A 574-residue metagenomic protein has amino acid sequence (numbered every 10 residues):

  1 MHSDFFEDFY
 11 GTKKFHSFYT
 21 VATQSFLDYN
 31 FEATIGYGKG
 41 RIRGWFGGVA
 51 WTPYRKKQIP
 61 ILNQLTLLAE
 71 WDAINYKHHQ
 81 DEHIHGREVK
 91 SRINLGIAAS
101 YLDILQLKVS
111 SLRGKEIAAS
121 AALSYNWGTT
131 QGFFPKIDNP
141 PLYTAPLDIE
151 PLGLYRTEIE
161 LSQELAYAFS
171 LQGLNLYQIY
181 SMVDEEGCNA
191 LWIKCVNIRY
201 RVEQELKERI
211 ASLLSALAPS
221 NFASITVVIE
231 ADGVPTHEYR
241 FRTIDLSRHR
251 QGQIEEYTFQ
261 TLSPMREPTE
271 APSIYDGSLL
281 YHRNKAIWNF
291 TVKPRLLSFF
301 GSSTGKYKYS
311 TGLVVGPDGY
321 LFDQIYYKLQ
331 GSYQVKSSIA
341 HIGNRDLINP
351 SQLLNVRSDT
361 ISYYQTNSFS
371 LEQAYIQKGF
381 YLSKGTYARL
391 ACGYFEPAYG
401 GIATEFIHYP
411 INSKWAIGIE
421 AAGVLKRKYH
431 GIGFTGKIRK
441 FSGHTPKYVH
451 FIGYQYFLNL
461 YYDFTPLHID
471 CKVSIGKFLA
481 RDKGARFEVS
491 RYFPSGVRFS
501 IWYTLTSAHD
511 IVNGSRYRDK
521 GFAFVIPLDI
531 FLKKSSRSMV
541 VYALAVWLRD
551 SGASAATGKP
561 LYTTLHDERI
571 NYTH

Functional and structural regions predicted by a protein language model:
M1-R43, I149-E150, I229-F300, Y307 (+2 more regions): Outer-membrane pore/translocation modules
H2-F9, S25, G36-W45, A50-T52 (+8 more regions): Outer-membrane beta-barrel translocator/channel fold
S25-Y29, R41, W51-I61, A99-L105 (+13 more regions): Outer-membrane beta-barrel strand-turn architecture
E32-T34, Q64-E70, G96, Q106-S110 (+14 more regions): Residue-level detector of the transmembrane beta-barrel scaffold of outer-membrane proteins
W45, K57-N63, G132-F134, P140-T144 (+2 more regions): Outer-membrane beta-barrel biogenesis signature
K136-E160: N-terminal presequence-like segments and adjacent domain-start helices
Y167-K194: Short edge beta-strands and adjacent turn/loop segments
R201-S224, V315-P317: Short, non-transmembrane amphipathic alpha-helical segments
